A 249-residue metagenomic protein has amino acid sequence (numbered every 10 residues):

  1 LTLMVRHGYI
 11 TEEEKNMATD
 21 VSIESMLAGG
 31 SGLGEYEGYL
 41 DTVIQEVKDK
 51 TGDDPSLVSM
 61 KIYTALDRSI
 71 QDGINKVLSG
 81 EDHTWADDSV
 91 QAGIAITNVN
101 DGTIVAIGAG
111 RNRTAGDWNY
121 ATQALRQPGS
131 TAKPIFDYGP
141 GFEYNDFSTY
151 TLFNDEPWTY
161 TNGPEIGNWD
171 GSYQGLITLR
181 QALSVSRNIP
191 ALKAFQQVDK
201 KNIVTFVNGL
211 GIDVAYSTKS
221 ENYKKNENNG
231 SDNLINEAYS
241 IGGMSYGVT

Functional and structural regions predicted by a protein language model:
L1-A65, D72, D213, Y223-N228 (+1 more regions): Non-catalytic, structured segments within soluble enzyme domains
L1-Y9, N112-T114, S184-S186, Q196-D199 (+1 more regions): Peptidoglycan glycan-strand catalytic modules in the bacterial/periplasmic cell-wall system
M4, I74, G102, R126-F153 (+1 more regions): Active-site SXXK
S31-E35, D146-I203, N236: Conserved catalytic neighborhood of penicillin-recognizing serine enzymes
D67-N98, Q181-S184, K193-Q197: Beta-lactamase-like hydrolase cores
Q91, A115-I135, T149-L152, A238-G242: Short active-site loop at a secondary-structure junction that contains or immediately precedes the catalytic residue(s)
A92-W118: Active-site-adjacent "gating/activation" loops or surface patches in catalytic cores
P164-I166, D199-T249: Mid-domain, small-residue-enriched loop/turn segments at the edges of structured enzyme/sensor domains
